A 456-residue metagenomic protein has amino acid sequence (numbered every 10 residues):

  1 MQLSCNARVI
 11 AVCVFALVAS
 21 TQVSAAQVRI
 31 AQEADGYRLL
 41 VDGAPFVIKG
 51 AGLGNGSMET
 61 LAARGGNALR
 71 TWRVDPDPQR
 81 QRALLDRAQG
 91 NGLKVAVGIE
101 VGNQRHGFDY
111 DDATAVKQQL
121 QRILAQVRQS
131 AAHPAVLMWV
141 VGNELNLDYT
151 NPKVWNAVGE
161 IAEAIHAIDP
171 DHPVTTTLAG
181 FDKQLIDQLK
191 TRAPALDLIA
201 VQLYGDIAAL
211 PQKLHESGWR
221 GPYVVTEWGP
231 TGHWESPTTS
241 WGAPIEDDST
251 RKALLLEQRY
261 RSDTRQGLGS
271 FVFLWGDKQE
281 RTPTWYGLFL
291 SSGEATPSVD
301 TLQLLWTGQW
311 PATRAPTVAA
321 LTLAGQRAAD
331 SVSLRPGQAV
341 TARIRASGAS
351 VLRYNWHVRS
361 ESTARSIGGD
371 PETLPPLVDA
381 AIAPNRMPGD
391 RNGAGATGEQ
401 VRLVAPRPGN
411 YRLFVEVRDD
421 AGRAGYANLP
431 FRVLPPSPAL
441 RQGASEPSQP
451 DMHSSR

Functional and structural regions predicted by a protein language model:
I10-S20: Bacterial N-terminal signal peptides
A31-A34, L40-A193, S366-M387, A424 (+1 more regions): Active-site mouth of glycoside hydrolases
E33-A34, V41, I48, L214-P371 (+1 more regions): Substrate-binding clefts and catalytic carboxylate motifs of secreted carbohydrate-active enzymes
W155-L256: Noncatalytic carbohydrate-binding groove/subsite architecture in carbohydrate-active enzymes
L403-R407: Residue-level recognition of secondary-structure-to-loop junctions
R418-R423: Short, solvent-exposed loop/turn segments at the edges of extracellular beta-sandwich modules
V433-L440: Extracellular interdomain linker/stem segments of modular secreted and single-pass surface proteins
